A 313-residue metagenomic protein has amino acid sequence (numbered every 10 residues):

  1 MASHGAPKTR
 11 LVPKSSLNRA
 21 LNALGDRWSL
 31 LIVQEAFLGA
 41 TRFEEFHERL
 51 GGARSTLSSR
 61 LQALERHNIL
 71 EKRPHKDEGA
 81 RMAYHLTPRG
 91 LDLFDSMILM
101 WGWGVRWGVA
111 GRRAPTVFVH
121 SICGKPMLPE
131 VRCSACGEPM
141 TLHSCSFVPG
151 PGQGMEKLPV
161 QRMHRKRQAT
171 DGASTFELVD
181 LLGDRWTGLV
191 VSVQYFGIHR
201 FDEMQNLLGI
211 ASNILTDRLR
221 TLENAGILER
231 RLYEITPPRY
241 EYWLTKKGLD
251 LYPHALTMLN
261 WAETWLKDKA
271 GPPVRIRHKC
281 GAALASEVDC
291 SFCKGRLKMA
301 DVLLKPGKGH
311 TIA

Functional and structural regions predicted by a protein language model:
A2-L21, E156-V179: Short, Lys/Arg-enriched N-terminal segment that forms or immediately precedes the first helix of a structured domain
S15-T56, A114, A173-I214: N-terminal helix-turn-helix DNA-binding core of bacterial DNA-binding proteins
G25, K76-M97, T236-A255: Basic, amphipathic "hinge/linker" alpha-helix immediately C-terminal to the N-terminal HTH DNA-binding motif
R49, Q62, G104-W107: Catalytic cores of eukaryotic secretory-pathway lumenal/extracellular enzymes that build and remodel glycoconjugates
L61-Q62, L219-R220: Short, hydrophobic-biased segments on the C-terminal half of alpha helices that form "recognition helices"
E65-A80, A225-P237: Beta-hairpin "wing" of winged helix-turn-helix
M100, M258: Globin-like tetrapyrrole-binding proteins
V105-R167, K267-A313: C-terminal regulatory/oligomerization modules of transcriptional regulators
